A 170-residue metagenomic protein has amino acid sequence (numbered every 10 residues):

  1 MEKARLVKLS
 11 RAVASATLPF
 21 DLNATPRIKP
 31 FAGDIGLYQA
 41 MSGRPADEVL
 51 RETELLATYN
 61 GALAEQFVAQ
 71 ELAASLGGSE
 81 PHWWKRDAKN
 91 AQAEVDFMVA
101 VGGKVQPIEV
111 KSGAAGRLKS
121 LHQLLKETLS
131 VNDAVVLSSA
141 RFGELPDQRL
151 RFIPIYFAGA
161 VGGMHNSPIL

Functional and structural regions predicted by a protein language model:
M1-E94, M98-V99: Accessory nucleic acid-recognition modules appended to NTPase machines
V99-P107: Active-site beta-strand-loop-beta-strand hairpin of nuclease catalytic cores that positions key catalytic residues
E109-S112: Terminal-proximal interaction/regulatory segments of ATP-powered molecular machines
A114-Q123: Active-site-adjacent loop/helix micro-motif of nuclease/hydrolase catalytic cores
L124-N132: Arginine/glycine-rich "motif VI" loop of SF2 helicases in the C-terminal RecA-like domain
N132-S138: Short, hydrophobic beta-strand segments that form beta-sheet elements in well-ordered domains
R141-L170: Domain-level recognition of nuclease-like catalytic cores that cleave nucleotide substrates
